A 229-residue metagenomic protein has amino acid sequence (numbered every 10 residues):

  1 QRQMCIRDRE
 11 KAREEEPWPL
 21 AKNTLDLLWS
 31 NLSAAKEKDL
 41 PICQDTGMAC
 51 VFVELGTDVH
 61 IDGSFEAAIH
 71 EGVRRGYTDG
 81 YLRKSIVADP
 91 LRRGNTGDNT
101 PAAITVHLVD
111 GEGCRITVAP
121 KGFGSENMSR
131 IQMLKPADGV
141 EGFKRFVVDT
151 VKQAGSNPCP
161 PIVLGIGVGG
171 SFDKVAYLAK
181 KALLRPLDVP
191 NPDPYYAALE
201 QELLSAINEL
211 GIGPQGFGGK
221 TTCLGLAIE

Functional and structural regions predicted by a protein language model:
R2-I6: Short, small-residue-biased leader/transition segments that mark boundaries at the very start of proteins
R7-L55: N-terminal low-complexity or amphipathic/hydrophobic leaders
R7-R9, L20-L25, D39, D79-R93 (+3 more regions): Flexible, glycine/charged-enriched surface loops at secondary-structure junctions
K38-T57, P158-V175: Conserved phosphate/anionic-ligand binding catalytic regions in large, soluble enzymes, centered on
G47-D110: A generic, well-ordered mixed alpha/beta core segment in the N-terminal half of proteins
L108-D110, R115-T117, G219-E229: C-terminal edge-of-domain segments
G113-V189: Conserved mixed alpha/beta catalytic, RNA-binding, or beta-rich assembly cores of soluble enzyme, regulatory
K174-L210: Catalytic or ion-translocation cores adjacent to nucleophile or general acid/base/metal-coordination motifs in diverse
